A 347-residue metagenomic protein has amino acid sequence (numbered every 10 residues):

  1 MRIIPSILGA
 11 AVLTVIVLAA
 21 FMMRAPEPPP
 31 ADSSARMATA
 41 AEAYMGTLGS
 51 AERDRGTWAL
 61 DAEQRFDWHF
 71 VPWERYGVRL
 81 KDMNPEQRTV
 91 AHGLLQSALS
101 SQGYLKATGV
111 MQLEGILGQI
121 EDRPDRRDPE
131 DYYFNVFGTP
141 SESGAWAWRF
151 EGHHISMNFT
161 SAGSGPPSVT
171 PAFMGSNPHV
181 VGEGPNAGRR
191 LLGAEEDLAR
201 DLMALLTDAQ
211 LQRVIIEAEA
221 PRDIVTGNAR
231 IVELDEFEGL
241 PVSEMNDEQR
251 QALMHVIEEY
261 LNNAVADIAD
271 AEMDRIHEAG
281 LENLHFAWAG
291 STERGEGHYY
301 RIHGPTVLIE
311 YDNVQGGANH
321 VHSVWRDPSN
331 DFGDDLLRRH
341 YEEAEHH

Functional and structural regions predicted by a protein language model:
M1-V12: N-terminal Sec-pathway targeting helices
S6, F21-S100, Y104-H347: A cross-kingdom marker for long, charged
V12-F21: Structure-specific DNA junction-binding interface
